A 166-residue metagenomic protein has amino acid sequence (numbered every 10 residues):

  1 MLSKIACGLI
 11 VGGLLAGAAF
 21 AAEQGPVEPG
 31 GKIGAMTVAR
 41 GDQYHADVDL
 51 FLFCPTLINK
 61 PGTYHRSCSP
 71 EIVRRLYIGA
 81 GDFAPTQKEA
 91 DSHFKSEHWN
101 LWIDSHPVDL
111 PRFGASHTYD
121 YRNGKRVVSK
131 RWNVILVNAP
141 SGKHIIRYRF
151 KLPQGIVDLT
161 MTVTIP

Functional and structural regions predicted by a protein language model:
A6-G17: Bacterial N-terminal signal peptides
A19-E23: Boundary at the C-terminal end of the N-terminal hydrophobic targeting segment
A46-W99: Contiguous beta-strand segments within globular domains
S92-A115, K151-Q154: Short strand-turn-strand beta-turns centered on an Asx-Gly dipeptide
R122-N133: Aromatic sugar-binding surface patches on proteins that engage polysaccharides or sugar-phosphate polymers
I135-G142: Surface-exposed, short loops/turns at beta-strand junctions within beta-sandwich domains
H144-I146: A short tyrosine-centered beta-strand micro-motif
L152-P166: Extended, polar beta-sheet/loop recognition surfaces of beta-rich domains that mediate binding to diverse ligands
